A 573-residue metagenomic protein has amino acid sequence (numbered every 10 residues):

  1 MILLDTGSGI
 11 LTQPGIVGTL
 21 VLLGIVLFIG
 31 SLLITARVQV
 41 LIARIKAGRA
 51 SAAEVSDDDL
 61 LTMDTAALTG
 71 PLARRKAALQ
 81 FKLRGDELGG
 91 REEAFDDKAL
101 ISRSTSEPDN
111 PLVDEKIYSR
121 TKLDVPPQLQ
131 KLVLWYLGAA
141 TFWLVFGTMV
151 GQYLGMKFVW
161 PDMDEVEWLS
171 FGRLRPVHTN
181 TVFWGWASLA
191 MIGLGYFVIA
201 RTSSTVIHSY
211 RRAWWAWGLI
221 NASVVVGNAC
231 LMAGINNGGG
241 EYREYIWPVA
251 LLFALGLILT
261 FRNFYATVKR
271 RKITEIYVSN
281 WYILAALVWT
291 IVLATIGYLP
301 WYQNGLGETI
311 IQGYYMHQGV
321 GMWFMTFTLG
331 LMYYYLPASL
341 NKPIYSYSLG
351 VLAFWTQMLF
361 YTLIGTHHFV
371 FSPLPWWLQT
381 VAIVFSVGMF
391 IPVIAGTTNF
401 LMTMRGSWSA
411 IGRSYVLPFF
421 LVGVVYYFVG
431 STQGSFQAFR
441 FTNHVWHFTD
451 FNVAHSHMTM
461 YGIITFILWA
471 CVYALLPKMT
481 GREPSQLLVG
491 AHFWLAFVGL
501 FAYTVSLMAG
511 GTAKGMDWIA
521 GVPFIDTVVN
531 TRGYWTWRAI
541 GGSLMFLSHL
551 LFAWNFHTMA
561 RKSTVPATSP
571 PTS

Functional and structural regions predicted by a protein language model:
I2-G9, A233-G239, V370: Transmembrane helix-loop junctions at the membrane interface of multipass transporters and ion channels
I2-G9, L32-V133, E165-V166, K514-R532 (+1 more regions): Extramembrane terminal tails and long inter-domain/linker segments of multi-pass membrane proteins
L4-L22: Feature marks short, highly hydrophobic, charge-poor N-terminal signal-anchor/signal peptide-like helices that anchor
I16-L41, T105-L112, L134-V159, F171-T205 (+9 more regions): Hydrophobic cores of alpha-helical transmembrane segments in multi-pass integral membrane proteins
T121-G138, R270-V278: N-terminal juxtamembrane segment and adjoining first transmembrane helix
G239-V249, E275-S279, G307-H317, P375-F385 (+2 more regions): Non-cytosolic membrane-interface motifs at loop->transmembrane helix junctions
I411-R413, L417: Long, amphipathic alpha-helical stalk/connector segments used for oligomerization, subunit docking, or mechanical
